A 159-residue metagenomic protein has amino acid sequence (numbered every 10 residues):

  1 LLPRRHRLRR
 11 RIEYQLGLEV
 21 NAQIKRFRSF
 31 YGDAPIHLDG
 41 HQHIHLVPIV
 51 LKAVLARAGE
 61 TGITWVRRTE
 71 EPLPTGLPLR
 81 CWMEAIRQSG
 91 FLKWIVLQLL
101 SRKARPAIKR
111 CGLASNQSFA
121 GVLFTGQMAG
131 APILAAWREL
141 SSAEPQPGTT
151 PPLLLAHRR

Functional and structural regions predicted by a protein language model:
L1-R11, I86-R87: Active-site gating loops and adjacent loop-to-helix segments of metal-dependent hydrolytic enzymes
R10-N21, P48, W94, Q98: Non-membrane alpha-helical structural segments and their capping/turn regions in soluble enzymes
Q15-A22, R26, F30, K103: A non-catalytic, amphipathic alpha-helix used as a structural packing/dimerization or gating element in enzyme scaffolds
N21-R28, L55, W137-S142: Generic structural signal for well-ordered alpha-helical scaffold segments
R28-G112, A120, F124-G130: Catalytic domains of cell-wall/extracellular-matrix polysaccharide-remodeling enzymes, centered on de-N-acetylation
D33-A34, G148-P151: Short coil/turn segments at beta-strand junctions that form active-site/ligand-binding loops
T125-G148: A short, acidic, amphipathic alpha-helical segment used as a generic capping/interface helix at domain edges
P152-H157: Short acidic/histidine-rich active-site segments
